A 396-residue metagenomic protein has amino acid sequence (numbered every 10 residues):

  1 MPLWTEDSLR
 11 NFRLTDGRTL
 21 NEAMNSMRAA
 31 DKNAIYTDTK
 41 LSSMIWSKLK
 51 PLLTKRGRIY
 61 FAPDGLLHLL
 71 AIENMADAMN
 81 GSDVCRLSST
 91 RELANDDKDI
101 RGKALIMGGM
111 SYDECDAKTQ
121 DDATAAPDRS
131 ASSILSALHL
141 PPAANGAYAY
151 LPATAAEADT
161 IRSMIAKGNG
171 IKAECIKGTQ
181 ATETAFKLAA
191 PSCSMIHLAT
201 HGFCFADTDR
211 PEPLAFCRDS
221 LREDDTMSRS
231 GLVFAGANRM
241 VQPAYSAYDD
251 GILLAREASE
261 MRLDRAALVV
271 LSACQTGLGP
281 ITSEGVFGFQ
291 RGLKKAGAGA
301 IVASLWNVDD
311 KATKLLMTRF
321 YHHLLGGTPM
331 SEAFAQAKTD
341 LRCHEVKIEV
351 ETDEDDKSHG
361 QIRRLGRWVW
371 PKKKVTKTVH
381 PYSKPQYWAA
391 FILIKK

Functional and structural regions predicted by a protein language model:
M1-K396: Catalytic cores of enzymes
